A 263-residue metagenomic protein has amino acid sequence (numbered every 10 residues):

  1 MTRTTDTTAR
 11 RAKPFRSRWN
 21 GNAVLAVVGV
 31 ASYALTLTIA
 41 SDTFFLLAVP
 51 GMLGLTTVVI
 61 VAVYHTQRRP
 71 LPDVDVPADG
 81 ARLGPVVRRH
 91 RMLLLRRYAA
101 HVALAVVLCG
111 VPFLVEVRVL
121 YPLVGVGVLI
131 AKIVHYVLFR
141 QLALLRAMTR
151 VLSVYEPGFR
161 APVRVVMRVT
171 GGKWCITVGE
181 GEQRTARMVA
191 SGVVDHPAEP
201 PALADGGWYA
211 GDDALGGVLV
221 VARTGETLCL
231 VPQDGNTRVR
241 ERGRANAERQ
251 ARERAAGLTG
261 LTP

Functional and structural regions predicted by a protein language model:
M1-D6, T66-A81: Short, charged cytosolic
M1-S17, G21, G29, L55-V59 (+1 more regions): A eukaryote-biased signal for long
R10-R69, V86-M148: Alpha-helical transmembrane spans
S153-G171: Structural detector for short beta-strands of small beta-barrel domains
T170-G179: Short aromatic-glycine-enriched beta-strand elements
V178-Q183, R223-T224: Secondary-structure transition/turn motif
Q183-G192: A short macromolecule-binding patch
V193-P263: A membrane-cytosol interface segment of integral membrane proteins
